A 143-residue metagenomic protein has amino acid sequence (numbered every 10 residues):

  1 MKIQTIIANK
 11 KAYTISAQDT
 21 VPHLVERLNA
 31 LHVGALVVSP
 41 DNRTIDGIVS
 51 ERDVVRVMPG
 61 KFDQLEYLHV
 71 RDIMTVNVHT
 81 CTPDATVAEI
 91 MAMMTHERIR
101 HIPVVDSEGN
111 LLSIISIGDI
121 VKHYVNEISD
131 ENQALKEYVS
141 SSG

Functional and structural regions predicted by a protein language model:
M1-K10, S50-T95, I117-G143: Tandem CBS (Bateman) regulatory domains
K2-A17, V38-I45, D106, S142-G143: Short, charged helix-to-loop "capping" segments that act as catalytic/coupling loops
I15-V33, V38-P40, T80-R98, V105: The conserved cystathionine-beta-synthase
S16, P22, S39, S50 (+4 more regions): Generic serine detector
D19-H32, G60-M74, E108-G109: Short, charge-rich amphipathic segments
L28, R43, I73, M94 (+3 more regions): Terminal peptide-recognition signature
A30-V33, V37, D46-G60, R100-P103 (+1 more regions): Short beta->alpha transition motifs characteristic of CBS
